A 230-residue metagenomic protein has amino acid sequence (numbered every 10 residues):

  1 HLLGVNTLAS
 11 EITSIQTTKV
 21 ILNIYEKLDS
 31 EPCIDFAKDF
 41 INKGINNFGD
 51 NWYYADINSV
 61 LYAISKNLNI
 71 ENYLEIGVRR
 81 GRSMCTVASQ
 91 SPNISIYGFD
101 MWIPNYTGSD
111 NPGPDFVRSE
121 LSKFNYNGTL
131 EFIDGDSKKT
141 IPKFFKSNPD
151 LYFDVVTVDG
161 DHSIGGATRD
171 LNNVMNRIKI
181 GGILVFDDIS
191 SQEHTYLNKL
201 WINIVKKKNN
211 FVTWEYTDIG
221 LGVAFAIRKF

Functional and structural regions predicted by a protein language model:
H1-N47: Membrane-proximal basic amphipathic "stem/tether" segments
Q16-T17, D29-P32, D56, K66 (+1 more regions): Alpha-helix capping and helix-coil boundary motifs
I45-W52, N58-F230: S-adenosylmethionine/decaboxylated-SAM
